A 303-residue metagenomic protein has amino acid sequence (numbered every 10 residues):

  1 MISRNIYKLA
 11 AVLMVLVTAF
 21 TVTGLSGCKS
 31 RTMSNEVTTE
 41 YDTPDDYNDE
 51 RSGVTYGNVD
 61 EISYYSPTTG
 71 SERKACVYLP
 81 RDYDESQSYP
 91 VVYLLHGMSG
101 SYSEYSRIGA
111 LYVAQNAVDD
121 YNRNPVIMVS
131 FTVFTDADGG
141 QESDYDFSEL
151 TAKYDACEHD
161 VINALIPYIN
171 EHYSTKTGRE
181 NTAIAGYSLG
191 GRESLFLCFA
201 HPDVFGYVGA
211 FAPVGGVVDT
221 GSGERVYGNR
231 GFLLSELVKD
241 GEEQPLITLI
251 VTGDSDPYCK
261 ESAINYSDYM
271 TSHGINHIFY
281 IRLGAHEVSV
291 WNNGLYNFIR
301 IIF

Functional and structural regions predicted by a protein language model:
M1-V37: Gram-positive cell-envelope targeting signals
K29-F303: Non-catalytic cap/lid and distal C-terminal segments of serine-dependent acyl enzymes
